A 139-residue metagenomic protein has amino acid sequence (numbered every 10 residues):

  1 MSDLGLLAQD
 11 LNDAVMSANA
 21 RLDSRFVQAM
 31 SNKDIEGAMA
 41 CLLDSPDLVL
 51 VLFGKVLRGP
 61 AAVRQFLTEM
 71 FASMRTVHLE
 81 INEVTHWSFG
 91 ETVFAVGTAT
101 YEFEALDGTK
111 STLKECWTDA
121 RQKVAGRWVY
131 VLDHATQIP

Functional and structural regions predicted by a protein language model:
M1-A40, D47-P139: A beta-strand edge to alpha-helix "cap/lid" segment located at domain peripheries
